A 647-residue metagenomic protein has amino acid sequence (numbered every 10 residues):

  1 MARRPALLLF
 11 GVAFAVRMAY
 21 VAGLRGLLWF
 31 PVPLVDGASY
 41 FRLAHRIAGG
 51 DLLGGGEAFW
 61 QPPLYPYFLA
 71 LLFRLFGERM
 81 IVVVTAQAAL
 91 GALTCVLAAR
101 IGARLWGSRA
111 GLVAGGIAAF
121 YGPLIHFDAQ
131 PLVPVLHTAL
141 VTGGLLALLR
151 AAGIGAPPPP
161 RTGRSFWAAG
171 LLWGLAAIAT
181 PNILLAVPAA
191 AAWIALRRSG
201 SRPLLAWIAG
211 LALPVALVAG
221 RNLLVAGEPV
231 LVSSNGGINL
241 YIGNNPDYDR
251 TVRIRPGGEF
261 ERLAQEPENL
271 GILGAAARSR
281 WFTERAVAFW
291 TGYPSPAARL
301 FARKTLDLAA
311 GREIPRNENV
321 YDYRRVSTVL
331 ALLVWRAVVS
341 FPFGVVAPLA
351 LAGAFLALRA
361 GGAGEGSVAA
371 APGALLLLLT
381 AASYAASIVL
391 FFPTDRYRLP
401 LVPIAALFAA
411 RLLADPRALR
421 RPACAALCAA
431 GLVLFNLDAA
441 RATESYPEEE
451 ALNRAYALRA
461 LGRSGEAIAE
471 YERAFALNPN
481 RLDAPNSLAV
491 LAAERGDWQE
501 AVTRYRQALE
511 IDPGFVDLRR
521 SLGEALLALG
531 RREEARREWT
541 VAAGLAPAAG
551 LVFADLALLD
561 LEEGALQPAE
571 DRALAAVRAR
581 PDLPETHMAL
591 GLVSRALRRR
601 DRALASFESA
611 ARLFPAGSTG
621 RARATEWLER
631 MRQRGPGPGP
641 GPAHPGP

Functional and structural regions predicted by a protein language model:
R3-L9, L93-F120, T138-A139, A156-P159 (+2 more regions): Transmembrane-helix signature of polytopic, membrane-embedded enzymes that assemble or transfer cell-envelope glycans
F14, A114-A119, A147, R164-T180 (+3 more regions): Membrane-interface alpha helices of multi-pass inner-membrane proteins
L24-A38, A48-R74, I81, F289: Membrane-proximal lumenal/periplasmic loop motifs of glycosylation machinery
V32-V35, W60, L64-Y65, V82-L93 (+3 more regions): Multi-pass, polyprenyl lipid-linked donor-dependent membrane glycosyltransferases
V82, A297-A360, S367-L377: Membrane-interface anchor segments at the N-terminal boundary of transmembrane helices in multi-pass membrane enzymes
T85-W106, G143, A147, P348-F355: Transmembrane-helix motifs of polytopic, lipid-linked glycan transferases
G144-A168, I194-R198, G362-S367: Membrane-interface transmembrane helices that cradle and orient dolichyl/undecaprenyl
L231-P315: Membrane-proximal stem/loop segments at transmembrane-domain junctions that anchor or position
